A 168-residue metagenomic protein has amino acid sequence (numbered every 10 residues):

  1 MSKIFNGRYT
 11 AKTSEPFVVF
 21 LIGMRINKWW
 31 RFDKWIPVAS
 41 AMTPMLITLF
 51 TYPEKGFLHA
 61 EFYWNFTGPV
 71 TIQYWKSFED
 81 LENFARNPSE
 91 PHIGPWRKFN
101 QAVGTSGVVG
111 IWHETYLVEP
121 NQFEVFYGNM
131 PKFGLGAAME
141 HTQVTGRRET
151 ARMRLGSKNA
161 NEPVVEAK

Functional and structural regions predicted by a protein language model:
M1-N65, N83, G107-K168: Short S/T/G/P-rich N-terminal loop/turn motif that feeds into the first structured element of a domain
T67-T71, L81: Mid-length scaffold segments of soluble, non-membrane domains
Y74-K76: Tryptophan-centric aromatic hotspots in well-structured domains and transmembrane helices
F78-G110: An amphipathic, aromatic/His-enriched active-site/gating alpha helix that lines ligand/cofactor pockets
